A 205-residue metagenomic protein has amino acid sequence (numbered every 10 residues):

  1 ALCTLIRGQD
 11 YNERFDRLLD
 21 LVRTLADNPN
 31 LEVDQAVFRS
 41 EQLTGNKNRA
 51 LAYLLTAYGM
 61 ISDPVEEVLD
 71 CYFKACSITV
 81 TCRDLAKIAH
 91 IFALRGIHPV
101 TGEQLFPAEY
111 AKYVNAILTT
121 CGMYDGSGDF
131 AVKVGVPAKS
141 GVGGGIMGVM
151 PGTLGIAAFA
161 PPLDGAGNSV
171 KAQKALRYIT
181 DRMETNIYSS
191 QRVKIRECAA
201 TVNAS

Functional and structural regions predicted by a protein language model:
A1, D84-K87, K174: Short amphipathic alpha-helical face segments that pack within enzyme cores and frequently flank/anchor catalytic
A1-A75: Active-site-adjacent helix/loop patches that line small-molecule binding or acyl-intermediate pockets
C3-G8, H90-L94, D181: Short glycine/serine- and small hydrophobic-enriched flexible loop segments
Q9, L25-V33, Y58, S62 (+6 more regions): Short secondary-structure junctions and interdomain/linker hinges
L31-A36, N48-T56, C82-K87, A116-Y124 (+2 more regions): Short, charged low-complexity intrinsically disordered segments located at boundaries of structured domains
Q42, Y53-Y113, A166-S169: Penicillin-binding protein/beta-lactamase superfamily catalytic region
A93-S205: Structured C-terminal helix/loop/strand segments within mature extracytoplasmic catalytic/sensor domains
